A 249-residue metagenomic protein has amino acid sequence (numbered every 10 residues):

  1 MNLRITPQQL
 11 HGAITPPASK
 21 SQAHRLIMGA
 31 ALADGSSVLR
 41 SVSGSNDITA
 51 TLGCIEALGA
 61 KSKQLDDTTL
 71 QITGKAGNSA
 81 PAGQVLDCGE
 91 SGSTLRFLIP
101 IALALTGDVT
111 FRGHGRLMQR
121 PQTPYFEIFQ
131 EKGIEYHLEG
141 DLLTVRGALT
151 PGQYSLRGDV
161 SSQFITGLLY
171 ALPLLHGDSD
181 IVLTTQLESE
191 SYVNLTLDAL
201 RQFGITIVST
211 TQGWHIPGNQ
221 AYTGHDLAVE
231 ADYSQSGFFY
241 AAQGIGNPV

Functional and structural regions predicted by a protein language model:
M1-V249: Structural preference for solvent-exposed beta-strand-turn elements and adjacent flexible terminal/loop segments within
